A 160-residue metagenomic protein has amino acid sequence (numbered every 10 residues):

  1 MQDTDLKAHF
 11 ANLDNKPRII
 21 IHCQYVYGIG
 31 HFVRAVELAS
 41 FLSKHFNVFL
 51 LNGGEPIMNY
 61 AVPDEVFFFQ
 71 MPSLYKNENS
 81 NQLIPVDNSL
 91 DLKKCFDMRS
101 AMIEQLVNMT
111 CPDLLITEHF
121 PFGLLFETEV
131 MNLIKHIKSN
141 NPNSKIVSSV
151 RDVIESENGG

Functional and structural regions predicted by a protein language model:
L6-G28, I116-H119: Nucleotide-activated donor-dependent transferases that construct or modify glycoconjugates
N15-P17, Y25, F41, H45 (+1 more regions): Conserved nucleotide-sugar phosphate-binding/catalytic loop shared by glycosyltransferases and other
Y25-I29, F120-F126, V153-I154: Gly/Ser/Thr-rich loops at beta-strand to alpha-helix junctions that form or flank small-molecule/cofactor-binding
H31-F32, Y60-A61, S80, F126-E127 (+1 more regions): Short glycine-/acidic-enriched loop or helix-start segments at secondary-structure transitions that form or flank
H31-L42: Short amphipathic alpha-helix
P85-T128: Conserved nucleotide-sugar donor-binding subdomain of glycosyltransferases
V130-G160: Active-site-proximal region of nucleotide-activated glycan assembly enzymes, centered on histidine/acidic-rich loops
